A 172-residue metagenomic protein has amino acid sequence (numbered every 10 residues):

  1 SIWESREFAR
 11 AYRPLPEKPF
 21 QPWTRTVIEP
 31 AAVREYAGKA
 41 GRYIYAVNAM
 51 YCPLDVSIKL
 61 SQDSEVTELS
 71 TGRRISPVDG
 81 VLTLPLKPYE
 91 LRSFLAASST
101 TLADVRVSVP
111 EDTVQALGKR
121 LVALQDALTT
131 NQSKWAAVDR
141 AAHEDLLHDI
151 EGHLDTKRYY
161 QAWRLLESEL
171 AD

Functional and structural regions predicted by a protein language model:
S1-R10: Aromatic/acidic polysaccharide-binding cleft in carbohydrate-active enzymes
T26-Q62: Carbohydrate-binding surface patches
C52-L54, R74-S76, L102: Flexible loop/turn segments at secondary-structure boundaries
V66-T83: Solvent-exposed beta-strand/loop surfaces of large extracellular or lumenal domains
V78-D112: C-terminal beta-strand-rich structural cap/linker in extracellular carbohydrate-active enzymes
D104-T156, L165-D172: Amphipathic, heptad-repeat alpha-helical segments
